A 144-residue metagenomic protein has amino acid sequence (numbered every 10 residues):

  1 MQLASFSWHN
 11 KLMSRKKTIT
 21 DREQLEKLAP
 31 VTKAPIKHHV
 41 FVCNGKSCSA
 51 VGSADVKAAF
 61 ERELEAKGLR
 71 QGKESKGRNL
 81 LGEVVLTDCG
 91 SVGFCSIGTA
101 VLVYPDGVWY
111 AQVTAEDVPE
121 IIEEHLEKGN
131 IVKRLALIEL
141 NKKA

Functional and structural regions predicted by a protein language model:
H9-A144: Signature of N-terminal electron-transfer/Fe-S-associated modules in redox systems
